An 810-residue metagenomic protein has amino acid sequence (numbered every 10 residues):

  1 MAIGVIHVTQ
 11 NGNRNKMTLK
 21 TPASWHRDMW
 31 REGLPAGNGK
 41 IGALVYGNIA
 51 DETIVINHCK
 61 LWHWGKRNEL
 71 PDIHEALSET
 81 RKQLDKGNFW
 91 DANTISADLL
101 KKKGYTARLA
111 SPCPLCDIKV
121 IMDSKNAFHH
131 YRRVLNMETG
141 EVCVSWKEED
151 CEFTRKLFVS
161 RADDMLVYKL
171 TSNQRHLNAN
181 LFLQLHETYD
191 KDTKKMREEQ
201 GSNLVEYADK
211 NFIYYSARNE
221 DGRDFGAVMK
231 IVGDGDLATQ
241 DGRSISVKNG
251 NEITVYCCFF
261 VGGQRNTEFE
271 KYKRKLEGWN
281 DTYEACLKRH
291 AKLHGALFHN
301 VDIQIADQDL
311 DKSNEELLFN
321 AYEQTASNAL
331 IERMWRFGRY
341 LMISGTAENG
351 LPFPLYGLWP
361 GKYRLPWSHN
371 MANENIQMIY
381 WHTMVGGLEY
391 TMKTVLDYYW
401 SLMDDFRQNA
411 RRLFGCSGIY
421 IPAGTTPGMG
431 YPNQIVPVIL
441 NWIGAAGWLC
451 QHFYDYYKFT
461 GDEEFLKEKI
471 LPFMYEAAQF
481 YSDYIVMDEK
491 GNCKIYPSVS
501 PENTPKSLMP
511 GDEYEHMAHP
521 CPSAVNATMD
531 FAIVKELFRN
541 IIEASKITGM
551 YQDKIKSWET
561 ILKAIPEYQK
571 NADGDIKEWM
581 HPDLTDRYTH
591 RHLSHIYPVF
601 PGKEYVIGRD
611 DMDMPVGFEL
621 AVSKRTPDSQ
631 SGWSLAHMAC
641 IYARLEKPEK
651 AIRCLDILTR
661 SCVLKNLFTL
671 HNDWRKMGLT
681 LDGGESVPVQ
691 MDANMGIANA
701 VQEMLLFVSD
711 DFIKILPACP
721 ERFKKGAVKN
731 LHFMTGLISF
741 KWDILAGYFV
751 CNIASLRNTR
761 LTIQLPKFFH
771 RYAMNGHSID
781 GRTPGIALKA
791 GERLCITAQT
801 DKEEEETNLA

Functional and structural regions predicted by a protein language model:
G4-P437, G444, D455-Y457, Y475-A478 (+8 more regions): Aromatic-residue-lined binding/catalytic grooves and analogous aromatic/hydrophobic interfacial grooves in multimeric
G33-V55, K60-L61, L99, P114 (+5 more regions): C-terminal capping/lid segments that line or modulate ligand- or cofactor-binding pockets
E284, N328, E332, G447 (+3 more regions): Non-membrane alpha-helical structural segments and their capping/turn regions in soluble enzymes
A347-Y356, M392-K393, T460-K467, E476 (+1 more regions): Short, well-structured active-site flanking segments
R412-F414, W442-D455, G491-V499: Core alpha/beta catalytic barrel or barrel-like domain that forms the active/cofactor pocket in diverse metabolic
W442-Y456, K469-D483, S634, A651 (+1 more regions): Extended, hydrophobic alpha-helical segments in both membrane/secreted and soluble proteins
K458-P472, Q479, G683, V687-Q690: Hydrophobic alpha-helical bundle architecture
I753-R757: Asparagine-centered strand-capping/turn motif at beta-strand->loop junctions
